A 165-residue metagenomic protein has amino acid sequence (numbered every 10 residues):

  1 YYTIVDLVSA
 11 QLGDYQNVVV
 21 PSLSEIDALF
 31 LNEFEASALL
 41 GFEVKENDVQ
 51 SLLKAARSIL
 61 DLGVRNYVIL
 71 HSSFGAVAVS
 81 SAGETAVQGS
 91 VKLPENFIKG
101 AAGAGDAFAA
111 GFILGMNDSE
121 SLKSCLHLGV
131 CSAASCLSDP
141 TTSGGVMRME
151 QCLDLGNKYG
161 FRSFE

Functional and structural regions predicted by a protein language model:
Y1-K54, G75: Conserved beta-alpha-beta core of the PfkB/ribokinase-like small-molecule kinase fold
L12, E46-E165: Conserved phosphate-binding/catalytic region of the ribokinase-like
